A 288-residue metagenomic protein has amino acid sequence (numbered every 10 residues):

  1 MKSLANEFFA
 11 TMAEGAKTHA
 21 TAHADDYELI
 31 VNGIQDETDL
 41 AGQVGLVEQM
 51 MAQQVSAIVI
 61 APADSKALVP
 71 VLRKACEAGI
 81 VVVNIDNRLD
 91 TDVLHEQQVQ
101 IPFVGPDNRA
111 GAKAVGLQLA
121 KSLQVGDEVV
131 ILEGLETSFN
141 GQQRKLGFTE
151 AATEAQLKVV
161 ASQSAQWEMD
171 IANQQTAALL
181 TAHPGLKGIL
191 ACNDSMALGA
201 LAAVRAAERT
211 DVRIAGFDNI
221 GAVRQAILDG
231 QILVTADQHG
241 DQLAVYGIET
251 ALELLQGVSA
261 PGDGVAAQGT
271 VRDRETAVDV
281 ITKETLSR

Functional and structural regions predicted by a protein language model:
M1-H19, H23, I30-V44, V55 (+4 more regions): Extracytoplasmic "Venus flytrap"
F8-H23, G111-V115, F139-K158, I171 (+3 more regions): Short, solvent-exposed amphipathic alpha-helices that sit in or adjacent to ligand/effector-binding or catalytic
A22-D36, E128-I131, T149-M169: Short beta-strand elements in bilobed, periplasmic/extracellular small-molecule ligand-binding domains
L40-S56, N173-G185: Short, well-structured alpha-helical segments in soluble
Q43, F103-V129, A172, I220-V223 (+1 more regions): Hydrophobic alpha-helical segments within soluble ligand-binding/sensing domains
I60-E77, F148, V160-A161, A165-Q225: Hydrophobic alpha-helical
S65-A110, K121, E128, I220-L228 (+2 more regions): Flexible loop/hinge segments that line or gate small-molecule binding clefts
L132, E136, N140, A152 (+1 more regions): Hinge/cleft segment of the Venus flytrap/periplasmic-binding protein
